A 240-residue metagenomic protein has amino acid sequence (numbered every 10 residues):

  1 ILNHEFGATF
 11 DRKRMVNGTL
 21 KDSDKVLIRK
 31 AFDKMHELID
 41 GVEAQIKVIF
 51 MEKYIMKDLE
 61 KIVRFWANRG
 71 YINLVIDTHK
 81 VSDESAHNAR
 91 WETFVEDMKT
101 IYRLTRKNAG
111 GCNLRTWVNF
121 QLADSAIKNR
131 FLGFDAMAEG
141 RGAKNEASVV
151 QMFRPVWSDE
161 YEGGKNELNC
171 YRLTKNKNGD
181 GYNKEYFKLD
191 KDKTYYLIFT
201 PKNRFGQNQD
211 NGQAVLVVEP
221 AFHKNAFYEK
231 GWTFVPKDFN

Functional and structural regions predicted by a protein language model:
L2-E5: Composition-driven low-complexity segments enriched in polar/acidic and proline residues
G7-K25, R29-K47, K53-L74, L104-C112 (+1 more regions): C-terminal regions of RecA-like/P-loop NTPase motor modules
F50-K61, A86-E96: Active-site glycine- and acidic-residue-rich loops that bind and position anionic ligands or nucleotide-like cofactors
I72-N108: Helical hairpin unit composed of two closely spaced alpha helices linked by a short loop
V118-Q121: Conserved H-loop
